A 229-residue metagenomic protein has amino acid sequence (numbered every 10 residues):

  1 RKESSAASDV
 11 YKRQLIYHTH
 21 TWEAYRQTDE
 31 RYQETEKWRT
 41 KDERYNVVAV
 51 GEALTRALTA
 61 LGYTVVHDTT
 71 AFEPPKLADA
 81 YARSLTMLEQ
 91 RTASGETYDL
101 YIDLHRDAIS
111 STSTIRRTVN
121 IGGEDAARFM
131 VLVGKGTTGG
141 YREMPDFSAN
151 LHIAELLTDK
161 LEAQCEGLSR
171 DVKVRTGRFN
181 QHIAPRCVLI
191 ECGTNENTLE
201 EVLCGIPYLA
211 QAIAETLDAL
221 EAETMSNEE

Functional and structural regions predicted by a protein language model:
K2-A7, Y11: Single conserved hydrophobic/aromatic residue that forms the stacking wall/gate of nucleotide- or nucleobase-binding
T21-A24, A71-P75, R106-S111, G136-G139 (+2 more regions): Solvent-exposed loop/turn segments at secondary-structure junctions within structured extracellular/periplasmic domains
Q27-A49: Glycine- and acidic-residue-enriched helix-capping/strand-helix junction motifs
K41-A49, A78-A82, M144-H152, E196-C204: Soluble non-cytosolic domains of exported or imported proteins
K41-T118: Catalytic-core regions of hydrolytic enzymes
I109-D146: A short, glycine/acidic-enriched catalytic loop
D146-K173: Active-site-adjacent substrate-binding region of metalloamidase/peptidase-like peptide-processing proteins
S169-E229: Active-site-adjacent mobile loop/cap segments within catalytic or ligand-binding domains
